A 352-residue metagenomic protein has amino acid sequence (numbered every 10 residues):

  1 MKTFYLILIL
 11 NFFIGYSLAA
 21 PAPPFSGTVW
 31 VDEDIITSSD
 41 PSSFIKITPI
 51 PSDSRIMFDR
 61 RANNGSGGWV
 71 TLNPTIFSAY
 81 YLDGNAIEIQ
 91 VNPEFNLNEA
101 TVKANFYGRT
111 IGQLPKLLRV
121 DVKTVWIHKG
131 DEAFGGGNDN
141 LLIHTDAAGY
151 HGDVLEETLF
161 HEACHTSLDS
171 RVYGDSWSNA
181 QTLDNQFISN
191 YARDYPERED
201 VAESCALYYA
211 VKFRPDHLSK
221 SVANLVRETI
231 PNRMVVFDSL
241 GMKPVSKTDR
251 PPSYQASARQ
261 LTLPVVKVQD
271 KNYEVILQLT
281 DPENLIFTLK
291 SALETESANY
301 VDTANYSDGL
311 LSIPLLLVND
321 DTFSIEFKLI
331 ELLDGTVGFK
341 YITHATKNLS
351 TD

Functional and structural regions predicted by a protein language model:
F4-F13: Sec-dependent N-terminal signal peptides
S17-A22: Boundary at the C-terminal end of the N-terminal hydrophobic targeting segment
D40-N140: Auxiliary, metal-adjacent structural segments of Zn-dependent hydrolase domains
L142-L159: Short pre-active-site segment immediately N-terminal to the catalytic Zn-binding motif
E156-V172, A202: Active-site recognition of the HExxH zinc-binding catalytic motif
A180-P251: Metalloprotease/metallohydrolase-associated module, dominated by Zn2+-dependent proteases
S257-Y273, S307-S324: Extracellular/lumenal glycan-associated surfaces
L277-V301, F339, T343-N348: A low-complexity, Ser/Thr/Gly/Pro-enriched, surface-exposed linker/loop concept that marks segments flanking
